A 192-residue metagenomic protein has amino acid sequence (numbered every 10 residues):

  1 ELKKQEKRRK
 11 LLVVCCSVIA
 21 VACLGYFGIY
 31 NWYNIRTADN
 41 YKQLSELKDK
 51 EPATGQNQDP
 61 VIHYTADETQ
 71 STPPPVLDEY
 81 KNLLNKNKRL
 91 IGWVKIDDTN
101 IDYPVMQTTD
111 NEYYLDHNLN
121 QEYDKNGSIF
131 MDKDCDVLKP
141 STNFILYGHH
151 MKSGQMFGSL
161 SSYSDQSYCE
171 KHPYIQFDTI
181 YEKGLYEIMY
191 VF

Functional and structural regions predicted by a protein language model:
E1-R8: N-terminal Lys/Arg-rich, disordered targeting/topogenic segments
K10-V21: Hydrophobic H-region at the start of alpha-helical membrane spans
A20-F192: Solvent-exposed, non-transmembrane regions of membrane-associated and secreted proteins
